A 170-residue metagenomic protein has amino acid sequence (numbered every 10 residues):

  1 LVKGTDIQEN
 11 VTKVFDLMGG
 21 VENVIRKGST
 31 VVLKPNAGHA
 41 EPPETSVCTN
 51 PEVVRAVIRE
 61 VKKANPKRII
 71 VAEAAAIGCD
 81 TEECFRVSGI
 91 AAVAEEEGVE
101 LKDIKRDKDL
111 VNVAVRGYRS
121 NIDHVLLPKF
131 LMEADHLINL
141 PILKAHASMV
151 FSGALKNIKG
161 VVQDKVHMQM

Functional and structural regions predicted by a protein language model:
L1-M170: N-terminal and secondary-structure boundary signal
